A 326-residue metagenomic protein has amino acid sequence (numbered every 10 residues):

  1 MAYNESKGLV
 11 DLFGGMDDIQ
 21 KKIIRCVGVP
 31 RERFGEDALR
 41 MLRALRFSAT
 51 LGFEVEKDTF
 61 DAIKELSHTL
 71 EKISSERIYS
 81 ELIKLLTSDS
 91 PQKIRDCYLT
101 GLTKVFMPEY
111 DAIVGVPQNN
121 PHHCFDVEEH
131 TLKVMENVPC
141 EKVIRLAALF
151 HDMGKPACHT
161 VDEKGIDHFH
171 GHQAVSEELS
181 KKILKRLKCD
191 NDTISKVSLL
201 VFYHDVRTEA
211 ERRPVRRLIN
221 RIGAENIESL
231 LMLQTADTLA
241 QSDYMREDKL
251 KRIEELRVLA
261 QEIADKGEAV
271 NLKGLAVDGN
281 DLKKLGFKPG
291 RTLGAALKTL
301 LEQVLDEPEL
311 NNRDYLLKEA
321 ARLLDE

Functional and structural regions predicted by a protein language model:
M1-L149, M153-G171, V175-C189, R291-V304 (+2 more regions): Glycine- and charge-enriched loop/helix tracts that form the active or gating conduit in phosphate/cation-handling
M16, P121-E128, L132-E136, C189-R246: Histidine/acidic-rich helix-loop-helix segments that form or flank divalent-metal centers in metalloenzyme catalytic
I19, L45, E141-I144, L149-P156 (+1 more regions): Alpha-helical scaffolding flanking metal-ion-dependent phosphate/phosphodiester catalytic sites
D58-F60, K181, K196, Q241-E247 (+1 more regions): Short acidic/polar alpha-helix capping motifs at helix-coil junctions
R95, K104-F106, T235, Q241 (+2 more regions): FIC/Doc superfamily catalytic core
A148-H151, A174, E178, K182 (+8 more regions): Feature representing long, continuous alpha-helical segments
S176, V201, D237, L282 (+2 more regions): Hydrophobic, well-ordered secondary-structure elements that form the walls of internal hydrophobic environments
S242-E326: Terminal helices and disordered tails flanking the catalytic cores of nucleotide-processing hydrolases
